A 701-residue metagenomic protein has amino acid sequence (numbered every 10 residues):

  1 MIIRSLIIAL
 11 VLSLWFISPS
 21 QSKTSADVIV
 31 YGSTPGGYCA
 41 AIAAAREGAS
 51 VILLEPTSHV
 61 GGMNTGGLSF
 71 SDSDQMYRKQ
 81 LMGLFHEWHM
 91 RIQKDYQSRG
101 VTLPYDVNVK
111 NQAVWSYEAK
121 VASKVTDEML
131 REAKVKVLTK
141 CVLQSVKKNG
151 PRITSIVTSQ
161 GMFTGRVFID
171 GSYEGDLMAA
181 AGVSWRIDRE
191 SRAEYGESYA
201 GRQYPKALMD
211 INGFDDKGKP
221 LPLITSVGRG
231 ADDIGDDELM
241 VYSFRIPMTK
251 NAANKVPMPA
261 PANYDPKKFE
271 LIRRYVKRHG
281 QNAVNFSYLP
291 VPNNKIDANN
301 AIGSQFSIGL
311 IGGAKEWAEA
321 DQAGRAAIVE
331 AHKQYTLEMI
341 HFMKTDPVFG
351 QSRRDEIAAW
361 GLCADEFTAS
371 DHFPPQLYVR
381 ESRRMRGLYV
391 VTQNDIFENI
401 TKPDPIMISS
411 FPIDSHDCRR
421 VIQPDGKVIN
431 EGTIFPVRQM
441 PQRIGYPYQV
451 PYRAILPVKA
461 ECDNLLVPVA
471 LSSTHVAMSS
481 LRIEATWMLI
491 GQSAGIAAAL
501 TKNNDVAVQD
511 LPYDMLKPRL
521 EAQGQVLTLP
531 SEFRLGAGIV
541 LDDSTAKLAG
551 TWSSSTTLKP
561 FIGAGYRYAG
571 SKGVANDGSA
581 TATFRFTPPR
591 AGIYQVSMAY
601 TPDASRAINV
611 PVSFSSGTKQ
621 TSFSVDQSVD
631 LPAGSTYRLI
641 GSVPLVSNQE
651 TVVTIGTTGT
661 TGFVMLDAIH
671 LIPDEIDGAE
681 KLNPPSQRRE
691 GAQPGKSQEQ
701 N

Functional and structural regions predicted by a protein language model:
S5-W15: Bacterial N-terminal signal peptides
V11, E680, P685-K696: Short, low-complexity, charge-dense intrinsically disordered segments
T24-T34: Beta1/beta-strand and adjacent pyrophosphate-binding region of the FAD-binding site in flavoprotein oxidoreductases
G37: N-terminal Rossmann-fold NAD(P) dinucleotide-binding loop
A49-S50, E55-S145, N149, R186 (+2 more regions): Conserved N-terminal/central alpha/beta ligand/cofactor-binding core
K147-M162: Conserved beta-strand-loop-beta-strand element in the redox core of flavoprotein oxidoreductases
G161-V167, G171-R534: Flavin (FAD/FMN)-binding glycine-rich loop and adjacent Rossmann-like elements that form
R534-P684: Extracytoplasmic
